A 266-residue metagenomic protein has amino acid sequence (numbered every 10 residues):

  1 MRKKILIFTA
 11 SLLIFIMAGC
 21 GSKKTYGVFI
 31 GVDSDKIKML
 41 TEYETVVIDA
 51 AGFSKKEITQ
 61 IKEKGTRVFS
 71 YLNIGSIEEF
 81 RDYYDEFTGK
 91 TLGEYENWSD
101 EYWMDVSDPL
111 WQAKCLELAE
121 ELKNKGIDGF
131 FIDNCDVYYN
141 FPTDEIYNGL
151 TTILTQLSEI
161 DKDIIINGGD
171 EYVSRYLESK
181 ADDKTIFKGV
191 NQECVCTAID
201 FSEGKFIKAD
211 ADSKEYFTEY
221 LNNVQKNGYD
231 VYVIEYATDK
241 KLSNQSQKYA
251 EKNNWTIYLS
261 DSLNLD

Functional and structural regions predicted by a protein language model:
K4-G21: Sec-dependent N-terminal signal peptides of Gram-positive bacterial secreted proteins and lipoproteins
M17, G21-D266: Glycan-processing catalytic domains of CAZymes
